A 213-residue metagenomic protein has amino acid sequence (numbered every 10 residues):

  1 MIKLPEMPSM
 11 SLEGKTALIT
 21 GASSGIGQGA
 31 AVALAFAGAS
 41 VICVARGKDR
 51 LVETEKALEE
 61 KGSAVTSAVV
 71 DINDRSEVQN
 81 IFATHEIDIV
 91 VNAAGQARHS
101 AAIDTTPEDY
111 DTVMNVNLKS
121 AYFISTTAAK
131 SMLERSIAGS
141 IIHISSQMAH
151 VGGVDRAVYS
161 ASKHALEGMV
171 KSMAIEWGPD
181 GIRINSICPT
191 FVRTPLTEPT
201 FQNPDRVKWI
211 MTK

Functional and structural regions predicted by a protein language model:
T16, S23-G25: Conserved glycine-rich cofactor-binding loop
A39-E53: Conserved glycine-rich Rossmann-like NAD(P)H-binding loop of the short-chain dehydrogenase/reductase
A101-A102, T106-M114, R206-I210: Substrate-binding pocket helix/loop in short-chain dehydrogenase/reductase
I103, V151-A157, P179-D180: Active-site loop immediately N-terminal to the catalytic Tyr-X3-Lys motif of short-chain dehydrogenase/reductase
S125, S162, V170: Active-site helix of classical SDR
K130, I175-P179: Alpha-helical segment proximal to the catalytic Tyr-Lys
S146: Residue(s) in the substrate-gating loop at a strand-loop-helix junction that position the organic substrate next
